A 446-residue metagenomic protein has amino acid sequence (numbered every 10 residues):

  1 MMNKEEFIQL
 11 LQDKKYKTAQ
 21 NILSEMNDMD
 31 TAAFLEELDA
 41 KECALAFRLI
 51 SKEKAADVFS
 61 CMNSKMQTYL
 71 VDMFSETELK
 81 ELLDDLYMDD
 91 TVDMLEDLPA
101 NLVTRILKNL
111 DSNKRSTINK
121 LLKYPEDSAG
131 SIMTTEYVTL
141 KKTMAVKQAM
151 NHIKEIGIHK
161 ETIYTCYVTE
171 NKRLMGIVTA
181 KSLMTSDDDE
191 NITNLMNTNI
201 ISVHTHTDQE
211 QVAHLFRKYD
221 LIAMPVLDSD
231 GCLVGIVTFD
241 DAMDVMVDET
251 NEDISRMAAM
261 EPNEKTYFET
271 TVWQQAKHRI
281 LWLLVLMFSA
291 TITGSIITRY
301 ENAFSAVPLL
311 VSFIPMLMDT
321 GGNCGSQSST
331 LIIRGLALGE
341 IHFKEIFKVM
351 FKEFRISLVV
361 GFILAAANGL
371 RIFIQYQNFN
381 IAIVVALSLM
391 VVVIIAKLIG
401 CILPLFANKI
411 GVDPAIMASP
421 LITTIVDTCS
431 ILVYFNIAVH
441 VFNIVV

Functional and structural regions predicted by a protein language model:
M1-E261: Hydrophobic packing positions in regular secondary-structure scaffolds
T250-I395, I402-I425, V433-V446: Alpha-helical transmembrane segments and their membrane-interface boundaries that form or gate the permeation pathway
